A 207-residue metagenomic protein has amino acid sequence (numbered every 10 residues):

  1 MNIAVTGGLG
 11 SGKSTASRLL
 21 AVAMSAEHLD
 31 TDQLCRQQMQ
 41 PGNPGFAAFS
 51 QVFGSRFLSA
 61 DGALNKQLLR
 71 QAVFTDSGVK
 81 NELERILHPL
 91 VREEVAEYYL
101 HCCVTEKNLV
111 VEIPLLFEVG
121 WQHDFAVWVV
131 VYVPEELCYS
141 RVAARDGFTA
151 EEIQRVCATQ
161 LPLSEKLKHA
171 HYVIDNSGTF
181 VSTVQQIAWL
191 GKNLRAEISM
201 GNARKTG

Functional and structural regions predicted by a protein language model:
V5: Hydrophobic anchor at the beta1->P-loop junction of P-loop NTPases
S11: ATP-binding Walker
S14: Walker A/P-loop
A26-M39: Short beta-strand-centered segment that lines the nucleotide-binding/catalytic pocket of NTP-utilizing
R36-K107: ATP-dependent small-molecule kinase phosphotransfer cores that center on conserved nucleotide phosphate-binding segments
E94-V104, N108-A144: ATP-dependent NMP and nucleoside kinases share a basic, alpha-helical "lid"
H123-D124, A144, F148-G207: Small-molecule kinase domains that catalyze NTP-dependent phosphoryl transfer to phosphate-bearing small molecules
